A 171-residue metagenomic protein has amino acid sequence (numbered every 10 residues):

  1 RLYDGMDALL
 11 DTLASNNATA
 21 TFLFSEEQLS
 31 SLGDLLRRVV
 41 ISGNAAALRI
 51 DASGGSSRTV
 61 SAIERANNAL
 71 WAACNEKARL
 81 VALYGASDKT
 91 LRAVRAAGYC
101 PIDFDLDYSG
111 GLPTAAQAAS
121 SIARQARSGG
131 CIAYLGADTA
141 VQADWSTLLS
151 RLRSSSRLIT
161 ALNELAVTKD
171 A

Functional and structural regions predicted by a protein language model:
R1-L2, L135-T139: DG-centered beta-turn motif at the end of beta-strands
R1-R65, A69, A78, S87-D88 (+1 more regions): Active-site beta->alpha N-cap acidic-glycine motif
L10, G33-R37, L91-V94, A123 (+1 more regions): Short amphipathic alpha-helical segments and helix-helix/interface helices
D11-A20, L29-S31, A140-A171: C-terminal domain-boundary segment and adjacent tail
S15-T21, I41-A47, N75-L80, A96-C100 (+2 more regions): Loop/turn elements at helix/coil->beta-strand transitions in domains of secreted/extracellular proteins
T21-S25, A47-R49, A82-Y84, F104-D105 (+2 more regions): A cross-family glycoside hydrolase active-site/sugar-binding cleft signature
K77, T90-Q125, S156-D170: His/Asp/Glu-enriched short active-site or ligand-binding loop at hydrolase and phosphoryl-transfer sites
D107-S109, D138-V141: Short Gly/Pro-enriched loop/turn and capping motifs at secondary-structure junctions
